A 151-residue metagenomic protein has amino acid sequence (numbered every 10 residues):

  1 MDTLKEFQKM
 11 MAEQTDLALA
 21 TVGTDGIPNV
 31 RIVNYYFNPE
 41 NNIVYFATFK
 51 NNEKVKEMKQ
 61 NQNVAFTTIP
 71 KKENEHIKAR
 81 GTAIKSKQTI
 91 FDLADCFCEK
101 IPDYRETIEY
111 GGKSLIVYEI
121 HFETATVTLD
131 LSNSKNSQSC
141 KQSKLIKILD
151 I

Functional and structural regions predicted by a protein language model:
M1-A18, C140-I151: Extreme N-terminal tail/first-helix region
M1-K5, N51-K54, I101: Charged, amphipathic alpha-helical segments
M11-A12, K59-Q60, C98: Alpha-helix boundary recognition
A12, P28-N29, Y110-K113: Short solvent-exposed loop/turn micro-motifs enriched in small/polar/acidic residues
Q14-K50, M58, V64-T68, H76-A79: Short beta-strand segments
N38-E40, E53-K56, K87, K135-S137: A short local loop/turn or secondary-structure capping micro-motif enriched for an aromatic residue
I77-I151: Charged, gly/pro-rich active-site loop segments
